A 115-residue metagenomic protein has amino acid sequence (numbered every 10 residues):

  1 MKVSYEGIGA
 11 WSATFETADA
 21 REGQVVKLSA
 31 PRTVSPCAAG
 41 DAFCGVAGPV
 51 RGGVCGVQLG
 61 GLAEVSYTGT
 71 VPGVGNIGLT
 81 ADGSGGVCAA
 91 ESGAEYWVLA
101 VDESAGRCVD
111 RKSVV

Functional and structural regions predicted by a protein language model:
M1-V115: Surface-exposed, low-hydrophobicity beta-strand/loop segments enriched in small/polar/acidic residues
